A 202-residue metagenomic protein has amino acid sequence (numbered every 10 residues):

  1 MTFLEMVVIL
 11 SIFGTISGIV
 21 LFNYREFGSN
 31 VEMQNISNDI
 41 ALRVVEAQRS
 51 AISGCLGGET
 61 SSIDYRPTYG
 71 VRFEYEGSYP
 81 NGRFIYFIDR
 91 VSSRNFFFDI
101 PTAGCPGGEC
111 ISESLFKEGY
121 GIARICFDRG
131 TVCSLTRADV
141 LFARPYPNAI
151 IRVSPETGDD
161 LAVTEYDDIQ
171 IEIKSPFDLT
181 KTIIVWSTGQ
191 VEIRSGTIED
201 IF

Functional and structural regions predicted by a protein language model:
M1-V7, G14-R49, S53-F202: N-terminal helix-rich module
